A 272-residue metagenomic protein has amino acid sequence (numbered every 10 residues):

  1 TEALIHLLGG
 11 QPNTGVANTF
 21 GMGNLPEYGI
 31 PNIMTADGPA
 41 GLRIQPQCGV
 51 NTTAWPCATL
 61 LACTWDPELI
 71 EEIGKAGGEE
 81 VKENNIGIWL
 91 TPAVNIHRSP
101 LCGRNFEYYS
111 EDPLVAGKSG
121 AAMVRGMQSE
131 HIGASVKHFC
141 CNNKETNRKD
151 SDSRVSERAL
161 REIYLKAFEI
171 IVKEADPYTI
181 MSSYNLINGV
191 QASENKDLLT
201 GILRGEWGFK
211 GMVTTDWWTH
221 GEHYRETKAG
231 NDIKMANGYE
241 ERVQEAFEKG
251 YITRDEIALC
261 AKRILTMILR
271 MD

Functional and structural regions predicted by a protein language model:
T1-D272: Glycoside hydrolase catalytic-domain context in secreted enzymes
